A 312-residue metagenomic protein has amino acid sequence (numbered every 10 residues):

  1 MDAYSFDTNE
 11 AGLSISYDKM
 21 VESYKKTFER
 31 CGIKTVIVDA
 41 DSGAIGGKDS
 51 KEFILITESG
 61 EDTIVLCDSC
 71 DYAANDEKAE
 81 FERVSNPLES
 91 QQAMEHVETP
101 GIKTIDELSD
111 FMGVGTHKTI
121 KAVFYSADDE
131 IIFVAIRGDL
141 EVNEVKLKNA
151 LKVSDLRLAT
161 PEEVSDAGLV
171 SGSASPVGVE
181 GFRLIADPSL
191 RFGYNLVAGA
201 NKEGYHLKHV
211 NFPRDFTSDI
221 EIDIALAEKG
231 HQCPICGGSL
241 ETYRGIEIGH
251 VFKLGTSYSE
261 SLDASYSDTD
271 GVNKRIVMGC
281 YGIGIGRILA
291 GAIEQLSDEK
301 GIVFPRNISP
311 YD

Functional and structural regions predicted by a protein language model:
M1-I288, Q295, E299-R306: Extended, low-hydrophobicity, polar/charged segments
N307-D312: Short, intrinsically disordered, charge-balanced linker/junction segments flanking boundaries in proteins
